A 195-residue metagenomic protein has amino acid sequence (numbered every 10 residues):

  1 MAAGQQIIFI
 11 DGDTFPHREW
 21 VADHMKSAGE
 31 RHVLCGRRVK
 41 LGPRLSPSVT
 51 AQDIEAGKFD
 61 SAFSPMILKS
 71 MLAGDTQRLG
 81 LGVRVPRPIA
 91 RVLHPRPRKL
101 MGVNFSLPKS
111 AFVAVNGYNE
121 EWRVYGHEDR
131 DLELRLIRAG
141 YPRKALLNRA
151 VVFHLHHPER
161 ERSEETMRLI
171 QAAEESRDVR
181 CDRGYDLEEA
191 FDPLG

Functional and structural regions predicted by a protein language model:
M1: Active-site-proximal specificity loops/subdomain of glycosyltransferases
I7: Short aromatic/hydrophobic "clamp" motif used to bind/position activated sugar donors
D11-F15: The conserved acidic donor/metal-binding loop of glycosyltransferases
E19-K69: Conserved donor NDP-sugar-binding/catalytic core segment of glycosyltransferases
I54-P97: Short, flexible, basic/aromatic active-site loop/helix in glycosyltransferases
K99-L100, N104-N116, R123-P142, L147: A short, conserved alpha-helix in the catalytic core of glycosyltransferases
V103, R138-P142, S163-G195: Terminal low-complexity segments of carbohydrate-biosynthetic enzymes
L146-S163: Active-site donor/metal-binding and catalytic loop motifs of nucleotide-sugar-dependent glycosylation enzymes
